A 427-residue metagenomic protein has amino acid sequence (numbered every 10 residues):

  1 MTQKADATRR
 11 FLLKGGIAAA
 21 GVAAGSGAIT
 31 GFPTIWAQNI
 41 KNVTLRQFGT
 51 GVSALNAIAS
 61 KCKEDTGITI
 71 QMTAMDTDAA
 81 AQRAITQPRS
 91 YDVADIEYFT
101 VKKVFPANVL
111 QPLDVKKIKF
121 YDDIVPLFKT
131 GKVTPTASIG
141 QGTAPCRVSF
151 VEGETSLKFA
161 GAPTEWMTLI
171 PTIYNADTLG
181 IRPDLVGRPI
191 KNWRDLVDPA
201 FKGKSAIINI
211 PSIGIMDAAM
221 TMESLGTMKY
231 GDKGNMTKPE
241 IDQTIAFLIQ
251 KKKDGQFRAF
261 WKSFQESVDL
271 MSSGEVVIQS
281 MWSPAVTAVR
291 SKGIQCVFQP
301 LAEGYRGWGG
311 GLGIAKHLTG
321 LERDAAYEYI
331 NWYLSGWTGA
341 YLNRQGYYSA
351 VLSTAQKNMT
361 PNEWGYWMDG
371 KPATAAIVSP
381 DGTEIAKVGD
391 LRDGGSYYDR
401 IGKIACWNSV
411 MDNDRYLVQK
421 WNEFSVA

Functional and structural regions predicted by a protein language model:
M1-F11, T34: N-terminal secretory signal peptides
A7-G25: N-terminal export leaders
A37, A315-D393: Mature extracytoplasmic/periplasmic domains
Q38-A107: Early extracytoplasmic/lumenal segment of secretory-pathway proteins
S53, F105, L110-E266: Extracytoplasmic ligand-binding site segments that recognize negatively charged/polar headgroups
Q87-D95, V109, F201-G203, S273-I278: Alpha-to-beta junction loops
Q256-T319, Q356-M359, E363: Extracytoplasmic/periplasmic substrate-binding proteins
T383-A427: Conserved C-terminal helix/tail region of periplasmic/extracytoplasmic solute-binding proteins
